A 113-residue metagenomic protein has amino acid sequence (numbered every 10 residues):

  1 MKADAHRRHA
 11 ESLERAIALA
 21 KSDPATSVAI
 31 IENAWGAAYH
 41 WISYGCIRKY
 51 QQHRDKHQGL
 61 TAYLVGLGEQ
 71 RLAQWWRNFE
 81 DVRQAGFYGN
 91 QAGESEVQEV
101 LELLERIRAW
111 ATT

Functional and structural regions predicted by a protein language model:
M1-T113: Terminal alpha-helical segments
